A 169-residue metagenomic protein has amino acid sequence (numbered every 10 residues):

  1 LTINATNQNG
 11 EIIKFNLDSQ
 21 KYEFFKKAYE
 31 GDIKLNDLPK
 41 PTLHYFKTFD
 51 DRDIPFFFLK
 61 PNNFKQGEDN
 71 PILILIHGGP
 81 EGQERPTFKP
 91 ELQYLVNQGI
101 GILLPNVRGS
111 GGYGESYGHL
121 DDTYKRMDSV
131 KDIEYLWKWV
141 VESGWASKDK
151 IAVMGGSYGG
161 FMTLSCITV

Functional and structural regions predicted by a protein language model:
L1-V169: Serine-hydrolase catalytic core recognition
